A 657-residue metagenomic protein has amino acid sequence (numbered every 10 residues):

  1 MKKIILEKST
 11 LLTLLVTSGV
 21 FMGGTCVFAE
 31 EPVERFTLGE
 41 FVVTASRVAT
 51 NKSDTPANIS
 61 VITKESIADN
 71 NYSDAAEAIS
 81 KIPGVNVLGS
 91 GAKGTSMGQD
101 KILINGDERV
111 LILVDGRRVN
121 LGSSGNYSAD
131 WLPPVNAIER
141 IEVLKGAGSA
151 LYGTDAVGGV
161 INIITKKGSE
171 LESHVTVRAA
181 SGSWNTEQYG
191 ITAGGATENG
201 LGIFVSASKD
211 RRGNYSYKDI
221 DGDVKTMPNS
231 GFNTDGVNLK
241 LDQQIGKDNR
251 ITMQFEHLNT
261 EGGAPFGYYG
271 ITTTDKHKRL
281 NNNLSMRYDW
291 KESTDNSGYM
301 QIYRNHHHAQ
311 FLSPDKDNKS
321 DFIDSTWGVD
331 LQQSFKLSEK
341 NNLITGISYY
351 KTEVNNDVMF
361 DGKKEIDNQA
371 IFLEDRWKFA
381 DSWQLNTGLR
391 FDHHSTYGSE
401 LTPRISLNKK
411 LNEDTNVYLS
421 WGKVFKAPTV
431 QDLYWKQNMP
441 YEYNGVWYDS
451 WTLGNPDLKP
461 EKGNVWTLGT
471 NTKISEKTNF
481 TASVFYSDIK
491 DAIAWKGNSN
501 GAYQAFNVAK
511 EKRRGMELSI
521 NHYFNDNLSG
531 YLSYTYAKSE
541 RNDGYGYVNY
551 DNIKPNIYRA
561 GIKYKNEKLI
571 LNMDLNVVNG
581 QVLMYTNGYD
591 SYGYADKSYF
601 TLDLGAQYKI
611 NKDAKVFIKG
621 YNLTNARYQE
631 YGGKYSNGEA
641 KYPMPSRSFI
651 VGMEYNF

Functional and structural regions predicted by a protein language model:
M1-Y72, A76-I82, G194-G195, D235 (+1 more regions): N-terminal Sec signal peptide and the immediately downstream disordered periplasmic leader that contains the TonB box
E7-S9, F28-A29, G194-A196, S206 (+3 more regions): Conserved C-terminal beta-signal and adjacent last beta-strands/turns of outer-membrane beta-barrel proteins
A76, S80-R117: Extracytoplasmic beta-strand/coil segments of soluble accessory domains associated with Gram-negative outer-membrane
K101, R117-K145: Short acidic/polar hinge/loop motifs at secondary-structure boundaries that mediate gating or recognition
V135-T176: A beta-strand signature from Gram-negative outer-membrane beta-barrel systems, especially the internal plug domain
A150, N162, E170-E172, R178-A180 (+2 more regions): Periplasmic-side early beta-strands and strand-to-turn transitions of outer-membrane beta-barrels
G270-K291, F322, K410, D414-N416 (+7 more regions): Outer-membrane beta-barrel signature, preferentially recognizing the C-terminal barrel domain of Gram-negative
L343, K378-Q384, T481, F485-D488 (+4 more regions): Gram-negative outer-membrane beta-barrel transporters
